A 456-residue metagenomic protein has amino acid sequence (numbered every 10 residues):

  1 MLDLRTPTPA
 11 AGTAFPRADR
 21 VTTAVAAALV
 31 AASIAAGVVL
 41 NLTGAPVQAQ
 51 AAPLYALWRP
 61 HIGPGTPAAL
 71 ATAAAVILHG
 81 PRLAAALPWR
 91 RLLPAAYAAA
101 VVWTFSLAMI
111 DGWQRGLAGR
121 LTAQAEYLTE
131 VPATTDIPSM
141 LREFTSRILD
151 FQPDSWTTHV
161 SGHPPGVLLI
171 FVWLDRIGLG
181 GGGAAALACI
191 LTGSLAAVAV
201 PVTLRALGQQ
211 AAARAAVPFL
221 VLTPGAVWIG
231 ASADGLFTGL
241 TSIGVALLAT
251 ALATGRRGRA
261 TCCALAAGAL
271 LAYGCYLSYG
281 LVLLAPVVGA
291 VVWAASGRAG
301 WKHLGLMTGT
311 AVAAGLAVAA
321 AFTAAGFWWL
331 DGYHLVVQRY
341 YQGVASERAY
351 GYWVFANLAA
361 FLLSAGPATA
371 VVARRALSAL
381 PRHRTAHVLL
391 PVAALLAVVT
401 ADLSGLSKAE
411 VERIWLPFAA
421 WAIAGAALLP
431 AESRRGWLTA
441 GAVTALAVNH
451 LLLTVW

Functional and structural regions predicted by a protein language model:
M1-A32, Q48-Q124, L306-A311: Start-transfer (signal-anchor) and selected internal transmembrane alpha helices of multi-pass inner/ER membrane
L4-P7, V245-L265, V282-A313: Perimembrane helix-loop-helix junctions
A32-P46, Y273-Y276, P286, A290-A294 (+1 more regions): Membrane-lumen/periplasm interface segments of specific transmembrane helices in polyprenyl phosphate-linked
A74-H79, A360-P391, A397-D402, A424-G425: Hydrophobic, aromatic-rich transmembrane alpha-helices and their immediate juxtamembrane boundary segments
A74-P81, A184-L207: Transmembrane-helix motifs of polytopic, lipid-linked glycan transferases
A199, F237-R256, W421-G425: Specific aromatic-rich, kink-prone transmembrane helix
V221-W228, T261-Y279, A285-V288: Membrane-interface alpha helices of multi-pass inner-membrane proteins
R257-G258, A299-T308, A373-A394, E432: Membrane-interface helix-loop-helix junctions at transmembrane boundaries of multi-pass membrane enzymes, predominantly
